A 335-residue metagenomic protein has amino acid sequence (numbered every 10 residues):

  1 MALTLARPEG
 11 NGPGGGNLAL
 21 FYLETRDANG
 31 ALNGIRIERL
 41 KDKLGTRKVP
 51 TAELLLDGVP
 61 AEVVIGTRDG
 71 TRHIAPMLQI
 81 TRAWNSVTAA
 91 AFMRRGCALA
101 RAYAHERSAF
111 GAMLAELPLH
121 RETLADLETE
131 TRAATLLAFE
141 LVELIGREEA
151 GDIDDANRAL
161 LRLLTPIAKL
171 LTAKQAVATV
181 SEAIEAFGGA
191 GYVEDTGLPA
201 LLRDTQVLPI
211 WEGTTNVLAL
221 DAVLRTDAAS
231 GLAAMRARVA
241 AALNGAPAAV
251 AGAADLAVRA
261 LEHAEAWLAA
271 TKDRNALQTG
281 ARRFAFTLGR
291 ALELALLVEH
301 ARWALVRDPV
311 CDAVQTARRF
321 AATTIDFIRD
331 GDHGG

Functional and structural regions predicted by a protein language model:
M1-G34: A short core secondary-structure module
L5-P8, F21-E24, L55-V63, M77-I80 (+15 more regions): Generic, well-ordered alpha-helical scaffold segments in large soluble proteins
R26-G34, E38, K43, P50-T81 (+3 more regions): A glycine-rich, basic-preceded beta-loop-alpha segment at the flavin cofactor/substrate interface of flavin-utilizing
G45-K48, R82-N85, E116, H120-A133 (+4 more regions): Secondary-structure capping and boundary motifs in well-ordered enzyme cores
H120-T131, A138, R147-D154, N244-A253: N-terminal leader/propeptide and maturation segments of large enzyme subunits in energy/redox metabolism and hydrolases
R132-K169, E185, E265-A281, E299-C311: C-terminal helix-coil-helix/basic helical segment that borders enzyme active sites and/or dimer interfaces and provides
R162-R238, R307, R319-G335: Alpha-helix capping/hinge segments and adjacent helical runs
R238-G335: C-terminal amphipathic alpha-helical interaction region
